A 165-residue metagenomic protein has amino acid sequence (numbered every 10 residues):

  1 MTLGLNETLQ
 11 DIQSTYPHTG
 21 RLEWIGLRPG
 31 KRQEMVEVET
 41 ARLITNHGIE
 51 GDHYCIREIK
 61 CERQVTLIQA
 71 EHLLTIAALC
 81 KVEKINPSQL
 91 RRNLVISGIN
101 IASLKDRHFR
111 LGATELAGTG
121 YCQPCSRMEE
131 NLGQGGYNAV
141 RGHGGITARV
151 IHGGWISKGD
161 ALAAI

Functional and structural regions predicted by a protein language model:
M1-I165: Metal-cofactor-dependent catalytic cores
